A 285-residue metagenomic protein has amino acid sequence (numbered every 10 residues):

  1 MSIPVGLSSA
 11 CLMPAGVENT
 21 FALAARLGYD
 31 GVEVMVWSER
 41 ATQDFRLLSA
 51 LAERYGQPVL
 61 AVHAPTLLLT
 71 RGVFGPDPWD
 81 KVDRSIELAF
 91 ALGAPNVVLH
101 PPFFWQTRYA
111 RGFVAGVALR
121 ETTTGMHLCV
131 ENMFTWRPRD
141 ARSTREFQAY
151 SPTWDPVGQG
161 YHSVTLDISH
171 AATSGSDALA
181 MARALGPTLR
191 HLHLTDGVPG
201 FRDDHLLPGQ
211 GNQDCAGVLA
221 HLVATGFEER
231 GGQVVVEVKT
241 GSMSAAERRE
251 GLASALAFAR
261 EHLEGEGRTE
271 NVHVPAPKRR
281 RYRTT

Functional and structural regions predicted by a protein language model:
M1-G6, M13-A25, E53, W79 (+4 more regions): Histidine-acidic metal/acid-base catalytic patches
C11-M13, V36-S38, A64-L68, F103-W105 (+4 more regions): Active-site-proximal loop/turn and secondary-structure-junction residues that shape catalytic pockets, frequently
D30, V34-R111, F227-M243: Structural motif corresponding to the early beta-alpha repeats
L67-V73, R137-A141, G200-H205, S242-A246: A short acidic, helix-capping loop that chelates divalent metal ions and anchors anionic groups
R108-E121, A141: Active-site cleft segment of glycoside hydrolase catalytic domains centered on the general acid/base Glu
G125-G160: Basic- and aromatic-lined ligand-binding clefts that recognize polyanionic substrates
